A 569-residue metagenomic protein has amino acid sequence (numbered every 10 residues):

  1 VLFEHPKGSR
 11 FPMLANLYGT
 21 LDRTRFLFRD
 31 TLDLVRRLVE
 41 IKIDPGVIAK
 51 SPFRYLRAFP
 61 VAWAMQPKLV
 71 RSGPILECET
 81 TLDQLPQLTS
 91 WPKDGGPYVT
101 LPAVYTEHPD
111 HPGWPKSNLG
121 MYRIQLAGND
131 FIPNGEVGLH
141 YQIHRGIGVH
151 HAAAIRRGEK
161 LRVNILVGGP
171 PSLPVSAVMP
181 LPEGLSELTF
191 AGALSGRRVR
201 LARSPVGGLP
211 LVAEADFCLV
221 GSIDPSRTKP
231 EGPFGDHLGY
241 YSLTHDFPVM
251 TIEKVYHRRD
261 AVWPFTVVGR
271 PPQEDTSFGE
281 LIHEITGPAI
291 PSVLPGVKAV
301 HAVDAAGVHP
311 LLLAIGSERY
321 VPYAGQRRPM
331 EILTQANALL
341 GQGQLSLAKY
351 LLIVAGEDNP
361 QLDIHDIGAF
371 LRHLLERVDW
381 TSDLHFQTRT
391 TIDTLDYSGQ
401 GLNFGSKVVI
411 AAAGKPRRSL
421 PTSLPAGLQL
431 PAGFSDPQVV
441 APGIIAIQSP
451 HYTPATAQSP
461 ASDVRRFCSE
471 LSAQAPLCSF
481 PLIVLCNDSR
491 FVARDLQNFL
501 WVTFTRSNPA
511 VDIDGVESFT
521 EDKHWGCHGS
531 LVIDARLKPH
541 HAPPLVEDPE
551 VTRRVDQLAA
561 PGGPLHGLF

Functional and structural regions predicted by a protein language model:
V1-F569: Extended, highly charged
